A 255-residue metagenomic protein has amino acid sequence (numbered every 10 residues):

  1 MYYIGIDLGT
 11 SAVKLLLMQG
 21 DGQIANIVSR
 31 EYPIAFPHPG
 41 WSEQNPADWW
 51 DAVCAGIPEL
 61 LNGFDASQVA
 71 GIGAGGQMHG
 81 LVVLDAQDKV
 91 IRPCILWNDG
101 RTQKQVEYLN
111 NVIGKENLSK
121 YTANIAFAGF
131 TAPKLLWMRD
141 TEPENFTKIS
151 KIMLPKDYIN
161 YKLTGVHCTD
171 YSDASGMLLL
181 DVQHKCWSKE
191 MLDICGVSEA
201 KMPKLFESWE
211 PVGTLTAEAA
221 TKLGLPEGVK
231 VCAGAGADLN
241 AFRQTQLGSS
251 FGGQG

Functional and structural regions predicted by a protein language model:
M1-R92, K120, K148, P203 (+2 more regions): N-terminal glycine/serine-rich phosphate-binding loop of ATP-dependent small-molecule kinases, especially carbohydrate
Y2, L8-T10, D21, L118-G236: Gly/Ser/Thr-rich active-site cleft segment
Y3-D7, V69-G73, I152, G228-A233 (+3 more regions): Short glycine-aspartate micro-motif
T10-V13, G76-G80, F130, L179 (+2 more regions): Glycine-rich phosphate/pyrophosphate-binding beta-alpha loops
D99: Carbohydrate-associated surface elements
K104-Y108, A241-R243: Pocket-flanking alpha-helical
